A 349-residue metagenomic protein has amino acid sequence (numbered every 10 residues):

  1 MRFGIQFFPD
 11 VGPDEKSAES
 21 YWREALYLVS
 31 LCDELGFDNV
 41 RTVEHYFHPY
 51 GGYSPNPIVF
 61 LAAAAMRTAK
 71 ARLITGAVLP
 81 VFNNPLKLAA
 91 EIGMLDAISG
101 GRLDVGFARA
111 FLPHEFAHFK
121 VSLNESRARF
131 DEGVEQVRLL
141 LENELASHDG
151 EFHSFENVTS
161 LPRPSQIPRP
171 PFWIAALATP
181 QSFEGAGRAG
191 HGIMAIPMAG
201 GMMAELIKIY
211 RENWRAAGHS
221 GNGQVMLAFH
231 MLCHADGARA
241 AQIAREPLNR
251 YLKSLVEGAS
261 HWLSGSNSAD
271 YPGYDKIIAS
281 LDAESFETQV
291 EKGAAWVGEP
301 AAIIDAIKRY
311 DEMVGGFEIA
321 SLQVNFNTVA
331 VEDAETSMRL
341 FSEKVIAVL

Functional and structural regions predicted by a protein language model:
M1-K16, L112-E115, S154-P168, P272-K292 (+1 more regions): N-terminal small/glycine-rich loop or linker at the start of catalytic domains across soluble metabolic enzymes
M1-R67, A71-R72, P168-P170: N-terminal beta1-alpha1-beta2 module of alpha/beta enzyme domains
F3, C32, G36, E44 (+10 more regions): Conserved, mostly hydrophobic/aromatic
F3-F7, V40-T42, L73-G76, L103-F107 (+4 more regions): Hydrophobic faces of well-ordered beta-strands that scaffold small-molecule active sites in alpha/beta enzyme cores
P9-W22, G76-L86, P168-A178, H234 (+1 more regions): Active-site mouth loops of central-metabolism enzymes
N39-F60, A64, L79, F111 (+2 more regions): Glycine-rich, proline-tolerant flexible connector loops at the mouths of alpha/beta enzymes
N84-H191, G201-K208, E212-G221: Internal, glycine-rich beta/alpha segment that forms the wall or movable "lid" of small-molecule/cofactor binding
R127-S160, M202-V314: An alpha-helical appendage that flanks or caps ligand/catalytic pockets
